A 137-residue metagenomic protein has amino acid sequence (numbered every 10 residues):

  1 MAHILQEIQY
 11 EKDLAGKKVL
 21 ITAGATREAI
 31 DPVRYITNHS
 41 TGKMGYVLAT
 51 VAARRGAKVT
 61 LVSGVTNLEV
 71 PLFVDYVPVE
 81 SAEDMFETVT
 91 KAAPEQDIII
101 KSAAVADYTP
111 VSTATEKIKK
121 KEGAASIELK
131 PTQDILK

Functional and structural regions predicted by a protein language model:
M1-L20, T113: YjeF_N-associated NAD(P)HX repair module
M1-L5, Y35-T41, Y46, D84-A92 (+1 more regions): Short, Lys/Arg-enriched charge-dense amphipathic segments
Q6, T22-E28, I36, V105 (+2 more regions): Short, functionally important structural connectors and interaction interfaces within domains
D13-S81: Glycine-rich phosphate/diphosphate-binding loop of Rossmann-like nucleotide-binding domains
A53, K58-K137: Glycine-rich phosphate/dinucleotide-binding loop and adjoining beta-alpha-beta core of small-molecule
